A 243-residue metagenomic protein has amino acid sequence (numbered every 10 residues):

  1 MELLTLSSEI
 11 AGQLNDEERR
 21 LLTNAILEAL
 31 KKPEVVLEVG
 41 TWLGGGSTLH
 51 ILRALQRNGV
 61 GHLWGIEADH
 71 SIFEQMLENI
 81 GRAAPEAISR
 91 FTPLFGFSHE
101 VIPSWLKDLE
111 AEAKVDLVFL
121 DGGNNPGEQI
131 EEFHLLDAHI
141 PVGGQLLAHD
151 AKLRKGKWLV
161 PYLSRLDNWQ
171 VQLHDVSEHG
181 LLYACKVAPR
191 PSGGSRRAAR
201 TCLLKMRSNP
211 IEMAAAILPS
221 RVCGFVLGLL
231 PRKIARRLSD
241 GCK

Functional and structural regions predicted by a protein language model:
M1-F119, G123-K243: A short alpha-helical cap/connector motif
